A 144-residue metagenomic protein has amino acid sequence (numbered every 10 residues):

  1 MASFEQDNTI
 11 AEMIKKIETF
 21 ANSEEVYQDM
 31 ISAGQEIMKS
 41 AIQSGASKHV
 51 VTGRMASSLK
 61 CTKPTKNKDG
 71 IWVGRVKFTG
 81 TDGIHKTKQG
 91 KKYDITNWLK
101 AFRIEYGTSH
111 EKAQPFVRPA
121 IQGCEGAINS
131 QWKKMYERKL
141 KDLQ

Functional and structural regions predicted by a protein language model:
M1-R75, N97-Q144: Short, Lys/Arg-rich flexible segments
T81-G107: Extended Gly/Ser/Thr-rich low-complexity repeat segments, especially those forming or decorating extracellular
